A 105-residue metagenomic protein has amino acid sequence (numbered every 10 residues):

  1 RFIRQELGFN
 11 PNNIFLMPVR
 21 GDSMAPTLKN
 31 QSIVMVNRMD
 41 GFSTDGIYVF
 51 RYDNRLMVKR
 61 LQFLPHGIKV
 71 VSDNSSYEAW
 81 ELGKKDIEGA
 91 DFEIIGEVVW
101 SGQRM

Functional and structural regions predicted by a protein language model:
R4-M105: Acidic/glycine-rich C-terminal interaction modules and beta/coil loop segments that lie outside canonical DNA-binding
